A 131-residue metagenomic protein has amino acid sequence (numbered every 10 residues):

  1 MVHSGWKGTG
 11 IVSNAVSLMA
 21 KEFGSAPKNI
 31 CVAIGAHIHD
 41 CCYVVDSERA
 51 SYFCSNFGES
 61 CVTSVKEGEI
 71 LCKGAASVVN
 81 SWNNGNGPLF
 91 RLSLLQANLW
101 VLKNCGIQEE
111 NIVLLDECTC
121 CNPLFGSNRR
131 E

Functional and structural regions predicted by a protein language model:
M1-E131: Active-site microenvironment for binding and transforming phosphate-containing groups
